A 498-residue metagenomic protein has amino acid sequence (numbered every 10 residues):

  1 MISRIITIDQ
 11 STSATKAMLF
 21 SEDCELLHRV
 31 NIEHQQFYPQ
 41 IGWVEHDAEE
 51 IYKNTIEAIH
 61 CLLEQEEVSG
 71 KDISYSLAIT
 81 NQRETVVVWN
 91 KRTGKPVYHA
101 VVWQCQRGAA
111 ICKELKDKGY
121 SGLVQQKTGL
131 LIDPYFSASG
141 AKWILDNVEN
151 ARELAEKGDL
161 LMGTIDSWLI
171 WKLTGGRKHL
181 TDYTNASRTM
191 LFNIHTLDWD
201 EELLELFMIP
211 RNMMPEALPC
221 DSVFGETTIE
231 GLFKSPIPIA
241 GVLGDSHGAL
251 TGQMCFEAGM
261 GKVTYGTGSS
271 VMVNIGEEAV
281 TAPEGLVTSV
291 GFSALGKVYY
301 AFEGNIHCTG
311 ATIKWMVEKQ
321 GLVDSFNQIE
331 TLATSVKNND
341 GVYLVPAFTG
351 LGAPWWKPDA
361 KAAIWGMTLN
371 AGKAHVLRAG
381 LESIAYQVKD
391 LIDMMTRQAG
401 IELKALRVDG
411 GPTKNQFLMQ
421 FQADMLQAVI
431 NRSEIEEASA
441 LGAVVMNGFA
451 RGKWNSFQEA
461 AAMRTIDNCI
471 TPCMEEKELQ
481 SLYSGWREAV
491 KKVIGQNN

Functional and structural regions predicted by a protein language model:
M1-Y98, Q126, F233-G241, L426-I430 (+2 more regions): N-terminal glycine/serine-rich phosphate-binding loop of ATP-dependent small-molecule kinases, especially carbohydrate
I6-I8, A109, L115-H179, M190-E201 (+2 more regions): Active-site core segments that coordinate phosphate-bearing ligands/cofactors across diverse enzyme families
A14, R83, M214, V287 (+1 more regions): Short glycine-rich loop/turn motifs
E64-V102, L131-S137, I170-N193, L218 (+1 more regions): Short beta-strand-loop/turn "lid" adjacent to the catalytic site in phosphate-handling enzymes
C105: Carbohydrate-associated surface elements
L206-M213: A structural motif corresponding to the C-terminal end of an alpha-helix and its immediate exit/capping segment
M214-V223, E330-T334: Short linear loop/turn motifs
